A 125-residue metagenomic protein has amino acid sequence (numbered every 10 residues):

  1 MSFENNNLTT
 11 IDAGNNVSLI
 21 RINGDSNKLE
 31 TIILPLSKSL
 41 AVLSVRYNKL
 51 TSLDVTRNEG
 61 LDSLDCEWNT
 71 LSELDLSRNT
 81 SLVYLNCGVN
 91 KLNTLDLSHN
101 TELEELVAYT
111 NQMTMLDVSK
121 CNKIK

Functional and structural regions predicted by a protein language model:
M1-F3, I11, I20-G24, I32 (+6 more regions): Conserved hydrophobic beta-strand positions in leucine-rich repeat
I11, I32, L53, L74 (+2 more regions): Canonical leucine-rich repeat
T51, S72, L82, N93-T94 (+2 more regions): Short loop/beta submotifs within extracellular cysteine-rich repeat domains
N93, K123-K125: Intrinsically disordered, low-complexity polyampholyte segments enriched for Lys and acidic residues
